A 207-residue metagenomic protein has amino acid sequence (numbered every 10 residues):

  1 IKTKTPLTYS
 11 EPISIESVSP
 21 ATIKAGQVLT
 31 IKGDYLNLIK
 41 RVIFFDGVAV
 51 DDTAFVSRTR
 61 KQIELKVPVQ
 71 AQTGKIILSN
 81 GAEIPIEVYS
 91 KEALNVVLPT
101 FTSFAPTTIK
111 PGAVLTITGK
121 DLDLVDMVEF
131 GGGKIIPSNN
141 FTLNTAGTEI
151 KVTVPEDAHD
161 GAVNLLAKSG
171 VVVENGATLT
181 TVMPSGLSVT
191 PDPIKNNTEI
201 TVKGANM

Functional and structural regions predicted by a protein language model:
I1-M207: Ser/Thr/Pro-rich low-complexity tracts
